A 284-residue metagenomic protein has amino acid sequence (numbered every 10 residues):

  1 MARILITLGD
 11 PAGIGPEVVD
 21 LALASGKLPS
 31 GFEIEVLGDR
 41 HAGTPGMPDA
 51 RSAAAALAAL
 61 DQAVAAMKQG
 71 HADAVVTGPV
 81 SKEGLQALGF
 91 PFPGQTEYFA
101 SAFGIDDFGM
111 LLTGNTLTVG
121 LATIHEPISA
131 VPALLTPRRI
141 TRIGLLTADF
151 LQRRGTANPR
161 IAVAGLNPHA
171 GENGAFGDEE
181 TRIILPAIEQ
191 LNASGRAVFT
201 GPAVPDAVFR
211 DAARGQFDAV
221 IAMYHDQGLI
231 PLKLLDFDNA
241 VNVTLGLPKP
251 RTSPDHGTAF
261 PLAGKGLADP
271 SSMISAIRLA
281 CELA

Functional and structural regions predicted by a protein language model:
M1-E97, L134-M223, Q227-T252, H256-T258 (+1 more regions): Contiguous, glycine/small-aliphatic-enriched amphipathic segments in soluble metabolic enzymes
T96-D106: A glycine-rich helix N-cap at a beta->alpha junction
Y98, M110, V119-L121, R251: Conserved hydrophobic/aromatic beta-strand scaffold that supports enzyme active sites
L112-R142: Ligand-binding beta-strand-loop-alpha-helix segment within the catalytic cores of soluble metabolic enzymes
